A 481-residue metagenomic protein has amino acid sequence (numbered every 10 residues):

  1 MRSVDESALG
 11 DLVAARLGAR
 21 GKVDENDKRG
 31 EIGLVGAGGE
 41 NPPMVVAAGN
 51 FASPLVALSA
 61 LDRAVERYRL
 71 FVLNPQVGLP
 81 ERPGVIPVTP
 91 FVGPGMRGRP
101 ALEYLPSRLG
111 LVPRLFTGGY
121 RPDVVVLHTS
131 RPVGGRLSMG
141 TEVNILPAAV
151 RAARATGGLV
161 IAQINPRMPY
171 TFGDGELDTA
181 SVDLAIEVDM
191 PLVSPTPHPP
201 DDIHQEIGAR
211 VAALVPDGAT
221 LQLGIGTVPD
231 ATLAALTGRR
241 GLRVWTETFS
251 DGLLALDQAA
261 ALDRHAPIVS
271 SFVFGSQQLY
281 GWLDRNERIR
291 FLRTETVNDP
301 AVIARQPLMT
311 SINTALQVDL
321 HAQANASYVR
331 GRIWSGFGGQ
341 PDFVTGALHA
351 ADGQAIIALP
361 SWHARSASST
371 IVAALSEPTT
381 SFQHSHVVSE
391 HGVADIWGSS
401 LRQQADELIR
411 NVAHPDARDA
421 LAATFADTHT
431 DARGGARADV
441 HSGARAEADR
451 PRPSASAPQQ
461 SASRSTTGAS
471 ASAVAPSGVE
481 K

Functional and structural regions predicted by a protein language model:
M1-G434, G443, E447, P453 (+1 more regions): Conserved alpha/beta enzyme-core scaffold
S454-S456, S461-S472, S477: Low-acidity, Ser/Thr- and Arg-rich intrinsically disordered low-complexity segments
